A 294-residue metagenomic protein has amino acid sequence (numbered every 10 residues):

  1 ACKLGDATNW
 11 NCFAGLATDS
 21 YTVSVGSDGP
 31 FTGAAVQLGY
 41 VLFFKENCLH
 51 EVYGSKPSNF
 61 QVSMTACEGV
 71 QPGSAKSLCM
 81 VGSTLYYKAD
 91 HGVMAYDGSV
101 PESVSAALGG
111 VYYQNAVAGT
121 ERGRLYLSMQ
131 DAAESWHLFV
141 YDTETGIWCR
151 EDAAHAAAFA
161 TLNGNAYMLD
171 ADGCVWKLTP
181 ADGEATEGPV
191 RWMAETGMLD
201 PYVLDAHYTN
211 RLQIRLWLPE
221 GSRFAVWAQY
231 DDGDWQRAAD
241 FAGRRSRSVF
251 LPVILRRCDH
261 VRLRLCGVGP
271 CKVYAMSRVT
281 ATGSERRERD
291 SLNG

Functional and structural regions predicted by a protein language model:
A1-G119, I147-D152: Beta-propeller and closely related beta-pinwheel folds
G69-T84, H91-G294: Beta-sheet repeat architectures centered on beta-propellers
